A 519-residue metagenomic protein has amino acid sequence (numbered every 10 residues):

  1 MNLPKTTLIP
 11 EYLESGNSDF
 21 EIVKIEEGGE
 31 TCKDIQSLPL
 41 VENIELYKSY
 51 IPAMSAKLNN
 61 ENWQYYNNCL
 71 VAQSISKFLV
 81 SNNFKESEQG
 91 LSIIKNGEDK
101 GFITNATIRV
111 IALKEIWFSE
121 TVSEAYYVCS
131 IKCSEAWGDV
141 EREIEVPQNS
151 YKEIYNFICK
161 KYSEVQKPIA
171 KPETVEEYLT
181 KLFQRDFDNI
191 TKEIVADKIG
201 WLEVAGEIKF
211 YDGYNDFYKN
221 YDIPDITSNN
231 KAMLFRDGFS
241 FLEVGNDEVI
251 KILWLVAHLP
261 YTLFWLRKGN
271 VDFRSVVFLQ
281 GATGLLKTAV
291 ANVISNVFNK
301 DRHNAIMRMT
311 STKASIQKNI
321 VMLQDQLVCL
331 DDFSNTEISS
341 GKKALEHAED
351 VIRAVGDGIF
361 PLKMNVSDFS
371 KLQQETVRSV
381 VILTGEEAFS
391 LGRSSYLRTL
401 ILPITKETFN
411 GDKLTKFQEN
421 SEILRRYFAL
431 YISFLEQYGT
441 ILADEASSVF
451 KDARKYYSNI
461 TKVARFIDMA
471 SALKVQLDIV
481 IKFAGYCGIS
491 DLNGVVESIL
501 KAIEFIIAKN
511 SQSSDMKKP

Functional and structural regions predicted by a protein language model:
M1-S55: TOPRIM fold recognition
S49-E248, K318-N319, L323-Q324, S340 (+1 more regions): Conserved glycine-centered beta->alpha loop in an early N-terminal alpha/beta scaffold
E61, V195-M233, F241, T336 (+1 more regions): DNA transaction DNA-binding modules
F210-H303: P-loop NTPase catalytic core of nucleic-acid-dependent motor ATPases
Q280, A289-G341: AAA+/P-loop NTPase substrate/partner-engagement loops
D331, P361-M364, E375-E386, I401-P403: Structural recognition of the conserved hydrophobic beta-strand(s) that form the central parallel beta-sheet of P-loop
L345-L372: Conserved catalytic/switch belt of AAA+ P-loop NTPases
E375-V377, G392-S490: Phosphate-sensing "switch" segment of ASCE/P-loop ATPases
